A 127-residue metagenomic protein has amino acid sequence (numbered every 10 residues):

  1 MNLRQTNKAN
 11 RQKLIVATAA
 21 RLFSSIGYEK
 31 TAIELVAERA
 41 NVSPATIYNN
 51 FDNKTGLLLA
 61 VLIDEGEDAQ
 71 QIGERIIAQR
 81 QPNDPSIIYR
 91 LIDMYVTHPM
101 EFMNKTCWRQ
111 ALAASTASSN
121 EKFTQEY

Functional and structural regions predicted by a protein language model:
M1-N10: N-terminal intrinsically disordered/low-complexity leader segments
K8, A20, D64, C107-W108 (+1 more regions): Recognition helices and adjacent regulatory flanks at domain boundaries
Q12-K13, I33, T55, L59 (+4 more regions): Short, structured helix-loop boundary elements
L14, T18, L22-G56, A60: Helix-turn-helix
L14, T18-I26, I72-R75, M94 (+1 more regions): Solvent-exposed, amphipathic alpha-helical segments
A60, E74-M103: Hydrophobic alpha-helical connector segments
I63-A69: Short, basic, alpha-helical segments at the C-terminal edge of helix-turn-helix-like DNA-binding modules
P99-Q125: Amphipathic alpha-helical segments used for helix-helix packing
